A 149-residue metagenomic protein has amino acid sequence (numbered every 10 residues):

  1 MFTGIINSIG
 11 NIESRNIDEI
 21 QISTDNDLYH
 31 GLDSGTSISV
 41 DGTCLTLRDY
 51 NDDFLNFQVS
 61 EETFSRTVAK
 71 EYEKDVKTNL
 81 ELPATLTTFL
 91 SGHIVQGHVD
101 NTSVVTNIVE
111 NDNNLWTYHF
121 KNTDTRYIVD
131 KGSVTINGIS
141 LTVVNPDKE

Functional and structural regions predicted by a protein language model:
M1-E149: Conserved loop->alpha-helix
